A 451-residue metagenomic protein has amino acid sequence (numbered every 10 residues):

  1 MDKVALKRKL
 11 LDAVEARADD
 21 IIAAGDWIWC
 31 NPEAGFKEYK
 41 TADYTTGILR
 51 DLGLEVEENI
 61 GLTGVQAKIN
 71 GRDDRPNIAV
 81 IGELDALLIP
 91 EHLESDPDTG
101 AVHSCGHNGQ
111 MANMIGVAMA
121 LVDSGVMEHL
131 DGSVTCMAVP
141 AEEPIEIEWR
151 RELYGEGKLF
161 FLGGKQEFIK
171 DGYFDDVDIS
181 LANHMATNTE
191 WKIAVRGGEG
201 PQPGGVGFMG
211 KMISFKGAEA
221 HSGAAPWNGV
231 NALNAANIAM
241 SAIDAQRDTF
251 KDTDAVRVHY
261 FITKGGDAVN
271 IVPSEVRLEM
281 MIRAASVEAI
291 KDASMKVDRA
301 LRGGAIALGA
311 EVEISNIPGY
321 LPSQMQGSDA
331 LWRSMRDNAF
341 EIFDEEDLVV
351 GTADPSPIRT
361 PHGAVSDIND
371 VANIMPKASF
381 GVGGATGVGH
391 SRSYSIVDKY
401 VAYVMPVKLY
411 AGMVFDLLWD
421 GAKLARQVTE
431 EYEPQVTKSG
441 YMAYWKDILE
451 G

Functional and structural regions predicted by a protein language model:
D2, N234-G451: Metal-dependent amide/peptide-bond hydrolase catalytic core, centered on the "pita-bread" metallohydrolase fold
D2-S104, N108-T135, P140: Acidic/His- and Gly-rich active-site-bordering loop/insert found across diverse amide/peptide-bond hydrolases
I28, A67, V80, H107 (+7 more regions): Divalent metal-coordination and catalytic microenvironments
P76-A79, S133-T135, D178-L181, D347 (+1 more regions): Structural motif
A79-I81, P90, K211, K216 (+1 more regions): Non-cysteine beta-strand/loop elements that form the S-adenosyl-L-methionine
G82-L87, A186, V206-F208, T263-G266 (+1 more regions): Short glycine-enriched loops at secondary-structure junctions
H92-V102, N108, S124-H259, D267-I271: Histidine/acidic-residue-rich, glycine-tolerant segments that coordinate divalent metal ions
